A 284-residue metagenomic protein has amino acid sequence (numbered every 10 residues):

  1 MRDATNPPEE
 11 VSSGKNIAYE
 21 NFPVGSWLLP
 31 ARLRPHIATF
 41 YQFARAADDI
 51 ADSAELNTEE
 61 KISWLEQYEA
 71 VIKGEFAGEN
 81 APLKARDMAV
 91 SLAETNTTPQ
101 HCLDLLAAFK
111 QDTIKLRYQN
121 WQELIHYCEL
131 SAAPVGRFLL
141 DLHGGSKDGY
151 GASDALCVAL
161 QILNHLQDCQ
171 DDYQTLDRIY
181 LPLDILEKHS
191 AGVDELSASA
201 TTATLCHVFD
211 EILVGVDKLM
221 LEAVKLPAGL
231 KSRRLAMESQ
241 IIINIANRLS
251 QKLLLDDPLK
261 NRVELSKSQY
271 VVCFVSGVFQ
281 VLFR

Functional and structural regions predicted by a protein language model:
M1-L160, L166, D171-R284: Catalytic cores of Mg2+-dependent Asp-rich isoprenoid enzymes
